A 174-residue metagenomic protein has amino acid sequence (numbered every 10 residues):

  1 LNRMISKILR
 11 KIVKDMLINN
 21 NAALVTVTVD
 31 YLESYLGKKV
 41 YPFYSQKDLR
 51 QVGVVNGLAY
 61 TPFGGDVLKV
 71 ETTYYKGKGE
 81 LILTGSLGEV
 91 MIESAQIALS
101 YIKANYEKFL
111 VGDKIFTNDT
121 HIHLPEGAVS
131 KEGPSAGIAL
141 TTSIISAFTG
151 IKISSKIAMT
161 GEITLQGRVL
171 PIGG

Functional and structural regions predicted by a protein language model:
L1-V13, G64: The conserved phosphate-sensing helix
S6, R10, L17-S34: Substrate-binding/catalytic subdomain of NAD(P)-dependent oxidoreductase enzymes
L9-M16, I102, Y106: Structural signal for hydrophobic packing residues in well-ordered secondary-structure cores of soluble enzyme domains
K14-D15, N56-A59: Short amphipathic alpha-helical patches
N21-V29, K38-N56, F63-G174: Peripheral, non-AAA+ core regions of ATP-driven protein-machinery
